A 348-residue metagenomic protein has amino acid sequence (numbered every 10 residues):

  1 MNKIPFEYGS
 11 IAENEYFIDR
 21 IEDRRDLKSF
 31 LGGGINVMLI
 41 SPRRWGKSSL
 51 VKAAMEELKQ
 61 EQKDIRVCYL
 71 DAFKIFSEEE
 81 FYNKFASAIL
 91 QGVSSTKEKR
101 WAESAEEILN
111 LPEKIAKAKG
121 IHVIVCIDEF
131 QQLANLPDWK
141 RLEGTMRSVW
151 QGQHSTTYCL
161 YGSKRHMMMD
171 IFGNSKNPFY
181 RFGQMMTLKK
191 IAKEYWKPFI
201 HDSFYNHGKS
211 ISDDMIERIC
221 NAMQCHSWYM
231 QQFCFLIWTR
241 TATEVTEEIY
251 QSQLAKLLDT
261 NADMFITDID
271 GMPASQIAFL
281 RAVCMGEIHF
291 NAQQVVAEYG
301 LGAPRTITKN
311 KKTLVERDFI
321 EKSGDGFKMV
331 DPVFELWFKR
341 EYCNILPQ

Functional and structural regions predicted by a protein language model:
M1-V37, P42, Q60-K63, N344-Q348: A short, basic N-terminal segment
K3-F6, K117, D259, D263-Q348: C-terminal leucine-rich, beta-strand-based interaction scaffolds used for sensing/assembly
F6, E78-K97: Conserved NTP-binding/hydrolysis module of P-loop NTPases
N36, R100-R165, G173: Conserved Walker B catalytic segment
P42-L70: P-loop NTPase Walker A phosphate-binding motif
V67-S77, S94: A short hydrophobic beta-strand->loop->alpha-helix junction that borders the nucleotide-binding pocket of P-loop NTPases
R165-G183: Short regulatory helix/loop adjacent to the ATP-binding pocket of P-loop NTPases
H201-D263, G324: Amphipathic alpha-helical "lid/sensor" segments that cap RecA-like P-loop NTPase cores
